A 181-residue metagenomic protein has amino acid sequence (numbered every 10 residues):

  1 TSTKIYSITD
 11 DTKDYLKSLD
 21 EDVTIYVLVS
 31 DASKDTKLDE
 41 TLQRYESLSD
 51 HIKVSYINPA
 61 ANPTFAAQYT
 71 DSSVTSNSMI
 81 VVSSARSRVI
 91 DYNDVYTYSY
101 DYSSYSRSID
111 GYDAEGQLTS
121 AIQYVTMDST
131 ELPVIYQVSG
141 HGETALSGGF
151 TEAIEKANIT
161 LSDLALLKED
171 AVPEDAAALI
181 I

Functional and structural regions predicted by a protein language model:
T1-I181: Short, surface-exposed patches at the edges or C-terminal ends of soluble domains, predominantly
